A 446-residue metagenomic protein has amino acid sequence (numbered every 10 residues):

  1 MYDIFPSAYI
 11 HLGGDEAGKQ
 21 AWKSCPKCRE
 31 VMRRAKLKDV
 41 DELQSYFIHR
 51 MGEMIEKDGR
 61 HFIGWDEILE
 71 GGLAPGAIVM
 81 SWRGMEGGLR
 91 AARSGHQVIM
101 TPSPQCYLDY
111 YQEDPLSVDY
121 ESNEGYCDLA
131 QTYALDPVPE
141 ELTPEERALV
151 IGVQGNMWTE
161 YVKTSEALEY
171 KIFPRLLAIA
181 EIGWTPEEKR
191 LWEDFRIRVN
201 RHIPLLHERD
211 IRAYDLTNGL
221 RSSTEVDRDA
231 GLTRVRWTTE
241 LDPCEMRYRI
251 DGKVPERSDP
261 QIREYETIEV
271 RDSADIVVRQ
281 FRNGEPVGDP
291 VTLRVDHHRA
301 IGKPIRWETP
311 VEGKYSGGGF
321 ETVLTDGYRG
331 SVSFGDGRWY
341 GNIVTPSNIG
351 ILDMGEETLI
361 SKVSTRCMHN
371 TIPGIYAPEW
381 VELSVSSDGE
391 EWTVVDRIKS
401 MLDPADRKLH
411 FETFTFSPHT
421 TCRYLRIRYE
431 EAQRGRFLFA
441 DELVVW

Functional and structural regions predicted by a protein language model:
M1-P75, W82-R90: Active-site neighborhood of glycoside hydrolase catalytic domains
Q20-W22, G72-A74, L108-Y111, G374 (+1 more regions): Extracytoplasmic/secreted cell-surface and envelope-processing proteins
M32-K38, M157-V162, T185, S364: Glycine- and acidic
H61-A77, R83-R234: Flexible, acidic glycine-rich loops studded with aromatic residues
R190, R196-I349: Short, compositionally stereotyped local motifs that mark structural "simplifiers"
V332-I398, K408-W446: Aromatic, loop-rich ligand-recognition surfaces of beta-strand-rich domains
S400-P404: Surface-exposed loop and turn segments in beta-propeller and other repeat-based domains that flank or scaffold
